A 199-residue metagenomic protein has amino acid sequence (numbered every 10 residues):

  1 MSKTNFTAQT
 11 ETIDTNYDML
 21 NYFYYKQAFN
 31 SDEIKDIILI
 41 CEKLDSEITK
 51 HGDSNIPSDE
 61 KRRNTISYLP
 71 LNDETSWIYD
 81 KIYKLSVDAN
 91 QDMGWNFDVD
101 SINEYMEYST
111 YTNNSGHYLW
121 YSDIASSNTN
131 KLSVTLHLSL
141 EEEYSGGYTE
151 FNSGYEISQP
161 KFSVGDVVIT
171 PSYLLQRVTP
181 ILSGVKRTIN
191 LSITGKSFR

Functional and structural regions predicted by a protein language model:
M1-I169, Y173-R199: Fe(II)/2-oxoglutarate oxygenase catalytic core
